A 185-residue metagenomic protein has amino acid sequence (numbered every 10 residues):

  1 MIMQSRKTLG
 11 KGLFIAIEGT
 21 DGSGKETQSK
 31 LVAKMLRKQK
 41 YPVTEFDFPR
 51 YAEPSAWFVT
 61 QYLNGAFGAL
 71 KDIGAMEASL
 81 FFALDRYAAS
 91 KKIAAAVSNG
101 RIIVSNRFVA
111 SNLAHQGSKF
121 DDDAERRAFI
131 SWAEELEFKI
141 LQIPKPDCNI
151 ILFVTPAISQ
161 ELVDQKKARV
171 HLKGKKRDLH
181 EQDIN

Functional and structural regions predicted by a protein language model:
S5-G12: Phosphate-binding P-loop
I15-I17: Hydrophobic anchor at the beta1->P-loop junction of P-loop NTPases
T20: P-loop (Walker A) phosphate-binding loop of NTP-binding proteins
K25: Conserved lysine of the Walker
Q28: Hydrophobic positions on the alpha1 helix immediately C-terminal to the Walker A/P-loop
V32, L36-R37: Hydrophobic alpha-helical packing residues
Q39-E135, I140-L141: ATP-dependent small-molecule kinase phosphotransfer cores that center on conserved nucleotide phosphate-binding segments
S111-N185: A glycine- and Lys/Arg-enriched "phosphate-lid" helix/loop adjacent to the NTP-binding pocket of small-molecule kinases
